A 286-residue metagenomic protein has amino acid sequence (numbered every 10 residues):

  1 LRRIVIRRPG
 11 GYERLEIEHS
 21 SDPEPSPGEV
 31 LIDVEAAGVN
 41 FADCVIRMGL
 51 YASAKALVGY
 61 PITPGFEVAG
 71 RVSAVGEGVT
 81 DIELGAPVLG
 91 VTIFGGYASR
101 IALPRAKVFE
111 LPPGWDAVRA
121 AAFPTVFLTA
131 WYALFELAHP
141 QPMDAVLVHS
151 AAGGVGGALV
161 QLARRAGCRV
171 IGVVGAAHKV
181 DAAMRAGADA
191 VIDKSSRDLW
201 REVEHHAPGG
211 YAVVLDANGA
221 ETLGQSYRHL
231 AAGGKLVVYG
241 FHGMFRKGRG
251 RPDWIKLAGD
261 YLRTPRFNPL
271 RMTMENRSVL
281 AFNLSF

Functional and structural regions predicted by a protein language model:
G11, S20-A69: N-terminal glycine-rich beta->alpha transition that marks the start or flank of a dinucleotide-binding site
V45, L57-P61, F66, P87-A152: NAD(P)H dinucleotide-binding glycine-rich loop of Rossmann-like/cofactor-binding domains, especially the beta1-alpha1
A69-I93: A glycine-/small-residue-rich N-terminal strand-loop-strand element that serves as the cofactor-binding glycine loop
P87, A145, R169, G234-K235 (+1 more regions): Short glycine-centered segments of the SAM/dcSAM-binding site in methyltransferase folds
L89, L147, I192, A212-L215: N-terminal Rossmann-like NAD(P) cofactor-binding module of classical short-chain dehydrogenase/reductase
F123, F127-R197, R201-E202: Mid-domain Rossmann-like dinucleotide-binding core that forms the NAD(H)/NADP(H) cofactor-binding site
E221-F286: Glycine-rich phosphate-binding loop and adjacent beta-alpha segment of Rossmann(oid) nucleotide-cofactor-binding
